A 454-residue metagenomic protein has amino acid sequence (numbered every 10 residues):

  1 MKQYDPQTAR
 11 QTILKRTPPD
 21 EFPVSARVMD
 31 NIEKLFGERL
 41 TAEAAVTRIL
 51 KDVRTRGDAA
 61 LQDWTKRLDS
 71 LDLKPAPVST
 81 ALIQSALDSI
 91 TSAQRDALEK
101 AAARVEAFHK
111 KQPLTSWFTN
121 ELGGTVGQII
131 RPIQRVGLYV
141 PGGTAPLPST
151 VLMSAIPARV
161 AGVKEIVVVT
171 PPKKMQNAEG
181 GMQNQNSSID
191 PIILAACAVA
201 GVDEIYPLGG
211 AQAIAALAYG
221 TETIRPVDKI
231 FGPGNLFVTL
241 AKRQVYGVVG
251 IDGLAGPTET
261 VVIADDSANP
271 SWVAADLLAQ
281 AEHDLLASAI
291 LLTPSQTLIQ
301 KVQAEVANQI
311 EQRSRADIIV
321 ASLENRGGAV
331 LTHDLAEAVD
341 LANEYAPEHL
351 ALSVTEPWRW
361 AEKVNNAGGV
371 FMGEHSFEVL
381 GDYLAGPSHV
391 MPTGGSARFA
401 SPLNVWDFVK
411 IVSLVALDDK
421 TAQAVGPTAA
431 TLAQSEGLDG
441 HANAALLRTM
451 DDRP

Functional and structural regions predicted by a protein language model:
M1-Q134: N-terminal Rossmann-like NAD(P)+-binding subdomain of aldehyde/semialdehyde dehydrogenases
W117-N120, L138, V168-T170, E204-G210 (+9 more regions): General beta-strand structural signal in soluble alpha/beta enzymes
T119-Q176, Q185-P191: Conserved small-residue-rich beta-alpha loop and adjacent elements that most often cradle the phosphate/pyrophosphate
K164-K173, A289-S295, V302, G373: Short internal beta-strands
V199-S271, D276-S288: Conserved NAD(P)+-binding/catalytic subdomain of aldehyde/semialdehyde dehydrogenases
A279, H283, L291-A367: A glycine- and small/hydrophobic-rich beta-loop-beta segment that serves as a flexible "lid/hinge" or phosphate-binding
N343-P454: C-terminal core of ALDH-fold dehydrogenases
